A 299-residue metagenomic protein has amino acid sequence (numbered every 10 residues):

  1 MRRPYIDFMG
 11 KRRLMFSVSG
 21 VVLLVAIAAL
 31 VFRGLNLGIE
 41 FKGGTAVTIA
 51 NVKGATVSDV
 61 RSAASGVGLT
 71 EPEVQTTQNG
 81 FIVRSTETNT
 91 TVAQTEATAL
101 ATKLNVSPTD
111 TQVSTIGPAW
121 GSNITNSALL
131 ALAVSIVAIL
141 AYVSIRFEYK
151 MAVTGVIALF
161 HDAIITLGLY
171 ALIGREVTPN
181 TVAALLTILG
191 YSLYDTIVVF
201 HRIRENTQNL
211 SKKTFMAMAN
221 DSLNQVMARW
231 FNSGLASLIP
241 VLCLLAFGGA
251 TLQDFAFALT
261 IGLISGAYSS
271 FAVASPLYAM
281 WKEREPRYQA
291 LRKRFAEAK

Functional and structural regions predicted by a protein language model:
M1-S144, E176: Structural signature of multi-pass, alpha-helical inner-membrane proteins
D7-R13, G249-K299: Hydrophobic alpha-helical transmembrane segments of membrane transport and translocation systems, primarily multi-pass
R33-G34, R146-Y149, I173-R175, F247-G249 (+1 more regions): Short helix-capping/hinge motifs at transmembrane helix termini and TM-loop junctions
N123, S127-L130, K212-F247, F257 (+2 more regions): Pore- and gate-forming transmembrane helices of large, multi-pass membrane proteins
T125-I165, L169, L235-L244: Internal alpha-helical transmembrane segments of multipass membrane proteins, especially hydrophobic lipid-embedded
S135, I139, A158, T187-Y194 (+2 more regions): Alpha-helical transmembrane segments of multi-pass membrane proteins
M151-E205: Hydrophobic transmembrane alpha-helices and their membrane-interface caps in long multi-pass transport proteins
V182-R202, A228, N232-I239, Y268-S275: Transmembrane alpha-helix detector for multi-pass membrane proteins
